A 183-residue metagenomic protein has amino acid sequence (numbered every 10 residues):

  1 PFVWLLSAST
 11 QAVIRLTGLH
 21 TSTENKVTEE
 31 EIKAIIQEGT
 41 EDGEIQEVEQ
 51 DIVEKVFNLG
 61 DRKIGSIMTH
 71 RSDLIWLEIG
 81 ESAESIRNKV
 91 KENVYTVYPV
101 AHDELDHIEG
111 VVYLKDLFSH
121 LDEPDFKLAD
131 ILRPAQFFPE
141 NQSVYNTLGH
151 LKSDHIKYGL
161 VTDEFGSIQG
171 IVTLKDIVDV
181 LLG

Functional and structural regions predicted by a protein language model:
P1-L16: Hydrophobic alpha-helical segments of integral membrane proteins, encompassing both true transmembrane helices
L19-G183: Soluble cytosolic regulatory domains appended to membrane proteins
